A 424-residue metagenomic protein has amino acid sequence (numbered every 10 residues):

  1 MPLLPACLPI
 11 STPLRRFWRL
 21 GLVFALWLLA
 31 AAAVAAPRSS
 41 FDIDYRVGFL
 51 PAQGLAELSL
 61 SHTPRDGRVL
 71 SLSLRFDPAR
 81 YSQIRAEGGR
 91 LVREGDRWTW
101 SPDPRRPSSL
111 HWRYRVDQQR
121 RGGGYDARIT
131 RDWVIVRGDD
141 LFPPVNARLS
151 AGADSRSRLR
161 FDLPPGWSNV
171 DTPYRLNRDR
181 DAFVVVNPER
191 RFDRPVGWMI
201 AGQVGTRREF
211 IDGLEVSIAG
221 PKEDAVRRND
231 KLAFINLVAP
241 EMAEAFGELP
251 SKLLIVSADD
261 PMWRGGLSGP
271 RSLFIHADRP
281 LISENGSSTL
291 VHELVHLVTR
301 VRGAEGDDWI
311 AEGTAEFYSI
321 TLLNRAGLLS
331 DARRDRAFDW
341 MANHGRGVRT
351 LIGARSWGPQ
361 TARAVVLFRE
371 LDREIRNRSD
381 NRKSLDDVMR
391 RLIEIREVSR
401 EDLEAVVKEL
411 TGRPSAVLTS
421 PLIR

Functional and structural regions predicted by a protein language model:
M1-R16: N-terminal secretory signal peptides that target proteins for export/translocation
G21-A31: Bacterial N-terminal signal peptides
A36-S61, E394-R424: Beta/coil-rich, acidic/histidine-enriched accessory regions frequently appended to metallopeptidases
P51, S61-P64, D103-R106, R113-G197: Extended, low-hydrophobicity, Ser/Thr/Pro/Gly-biased non-transmembrane segments
S73-R105, Y125-I129: Solvent-exposed beta-strand/loop surfaces of large extracellular or lumenal domains
A79-I84, D140, A147, D154-T172 (+2 more regions): Zn2+-dependent metallopeptidase catalytic core
V204-D307: Juxtacatalytic substrate-recognition/specificity segment
E284, A304-S379, R390-R396: Acidic/His/Gly-enriched intrinsically disordered linker/tail segments that often contain short helix/coil "MoRF-like"
